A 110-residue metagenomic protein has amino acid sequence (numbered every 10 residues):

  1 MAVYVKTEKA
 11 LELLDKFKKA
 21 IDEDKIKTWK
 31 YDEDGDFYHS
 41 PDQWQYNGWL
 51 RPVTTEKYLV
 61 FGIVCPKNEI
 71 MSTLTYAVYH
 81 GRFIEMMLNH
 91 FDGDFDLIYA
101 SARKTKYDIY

Functional and structural regions predicted by a protein language model:
M1-H39: Negatively charged, low-complexity tracts enriched in Asp/Glu with abundant Ser/Thr
K9-L13, Q43-Q45, E56, K67-E69: Residues that cap or initiate secondary-structure elements
D15, H39-P41, K106-Y110: Short, solvent-exposed polar/charged micro-motifs at secondary-structure junctions
T28-Y31, G62-I63, E85-N89: Glycine-rich loops and low-complexity Gly/Arg-rich segments that provide flexible linkers or classic glycine-based
H39-P52: Short, solvent-exposed beta-alpha or beta-beta edge segments that form flexible loop/patches at the rim of ligand
W49-L74: Intrinsically disordered, low-complexity regulatory segments enriched in Ser/Thr/Pro and charged residues
N68-I98: C-terminal structural segments of small proteins and small subunits
D92-Y110: Short, highly charged C-terminal tails/helix-capping segments
